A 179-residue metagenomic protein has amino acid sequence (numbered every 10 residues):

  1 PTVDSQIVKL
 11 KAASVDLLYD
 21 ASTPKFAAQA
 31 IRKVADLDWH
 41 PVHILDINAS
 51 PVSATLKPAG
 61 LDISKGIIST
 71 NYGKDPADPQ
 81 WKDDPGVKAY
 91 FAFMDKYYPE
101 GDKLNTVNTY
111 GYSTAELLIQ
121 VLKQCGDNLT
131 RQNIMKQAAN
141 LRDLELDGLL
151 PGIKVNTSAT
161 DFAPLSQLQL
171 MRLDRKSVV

Functional and structural regions predicted by a protein language model:
P1-L37: Extracellular/periplasmic Venus flytrap/periplasmic-binding protein
T2, Y19-F26, D78-K82, K103-T114 (+2 more regions): Extracytoplasmic/periplasmic, Sec-exported soluble proteins
V3-Q6, F26-A30, D83-Y90, T114 (+2 more regions): Stable alpha-helical elements in mature extracytoplasmic
K11-A13, D36-D38, A59-I63, L129 (+1 more regions): Extracellular/periplasmic catalytic domains that process cell-envelope and extracellular macromolecules
V34-G111: Extracellular/periplasmic periplasmic-binding protein-like sensory domains
K96, G101-N108, I119-R175: Segments of small-molecule ligand-sensing domains
